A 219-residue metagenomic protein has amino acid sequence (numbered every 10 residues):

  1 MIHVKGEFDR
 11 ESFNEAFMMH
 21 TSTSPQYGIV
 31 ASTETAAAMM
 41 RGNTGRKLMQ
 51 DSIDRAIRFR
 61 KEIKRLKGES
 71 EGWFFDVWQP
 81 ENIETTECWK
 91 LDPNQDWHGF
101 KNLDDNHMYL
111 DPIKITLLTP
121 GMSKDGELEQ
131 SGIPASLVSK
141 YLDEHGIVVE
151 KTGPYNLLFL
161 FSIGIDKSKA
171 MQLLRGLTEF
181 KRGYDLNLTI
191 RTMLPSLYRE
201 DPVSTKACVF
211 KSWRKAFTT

Functional and structural regions predicted by a protein language model:
M1-E15, T21-S32: Active-site PLP attachment segment
G6-D9, M19, I63, L91-P93: N-terminal capping/interface segment
F17-M18, T44: Residue-level detector of alpha-helix boundaries and kinks
E34-R41: Short glycine/serine- and small hydrophobic-enriched flexible loop segments
N43-T219: Non-catalytic terminal extensions of PLP-dependent enzymes
